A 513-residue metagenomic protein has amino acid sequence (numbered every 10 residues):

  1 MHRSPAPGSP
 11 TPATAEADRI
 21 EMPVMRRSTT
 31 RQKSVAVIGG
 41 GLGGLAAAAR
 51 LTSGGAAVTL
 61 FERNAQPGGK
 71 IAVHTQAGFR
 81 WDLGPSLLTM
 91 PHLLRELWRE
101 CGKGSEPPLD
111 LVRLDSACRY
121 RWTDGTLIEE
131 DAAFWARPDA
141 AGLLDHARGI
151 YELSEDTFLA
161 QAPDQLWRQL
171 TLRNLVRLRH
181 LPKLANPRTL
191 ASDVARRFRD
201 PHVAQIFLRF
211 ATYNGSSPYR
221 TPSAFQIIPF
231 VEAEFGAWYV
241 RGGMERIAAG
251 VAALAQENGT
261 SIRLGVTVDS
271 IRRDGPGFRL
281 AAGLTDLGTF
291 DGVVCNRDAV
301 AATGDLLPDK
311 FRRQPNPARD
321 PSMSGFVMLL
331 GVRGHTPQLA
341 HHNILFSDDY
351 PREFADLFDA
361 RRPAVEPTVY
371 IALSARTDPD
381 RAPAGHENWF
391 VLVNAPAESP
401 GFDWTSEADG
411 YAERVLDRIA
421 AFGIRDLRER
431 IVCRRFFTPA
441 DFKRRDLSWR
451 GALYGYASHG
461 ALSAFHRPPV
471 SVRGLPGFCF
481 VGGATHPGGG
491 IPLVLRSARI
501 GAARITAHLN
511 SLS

Functional and structural regions predicted by a protein language model:
H2-V35, S53-G54, G460-S463, L509-S513: Extreme N-terminal leader/targeting segments of oxidoreductases
R27-D156: N-terminal glycine-rich phosphate/pyrophosphate-binding loop and immediately adjacent elements
P85, G483-T506: A conserved FAD-binding loop/helix module that cradles the flavin
A117, R121-T221: Rossmann-like flavin
D200-N214, A364-A372, R425-P487: A glycine-rich dinucleotide-binding beta-alpha-beta segment and adjacent secondary-structure elements that constitute
I227-I271: Helical element adjacent to the flavin cofactor pocket in flavoenzyme catalytic cores
T267-P383: Mid-domain catalytic core of redox enzymes that form a hydrophobic substrate pocket/lid adjacent to a catalytic redox
R333-K443: C-terminal segments that line or cap access tunnels to active or ligand-binding sites in enzymes and enzyme-associated
